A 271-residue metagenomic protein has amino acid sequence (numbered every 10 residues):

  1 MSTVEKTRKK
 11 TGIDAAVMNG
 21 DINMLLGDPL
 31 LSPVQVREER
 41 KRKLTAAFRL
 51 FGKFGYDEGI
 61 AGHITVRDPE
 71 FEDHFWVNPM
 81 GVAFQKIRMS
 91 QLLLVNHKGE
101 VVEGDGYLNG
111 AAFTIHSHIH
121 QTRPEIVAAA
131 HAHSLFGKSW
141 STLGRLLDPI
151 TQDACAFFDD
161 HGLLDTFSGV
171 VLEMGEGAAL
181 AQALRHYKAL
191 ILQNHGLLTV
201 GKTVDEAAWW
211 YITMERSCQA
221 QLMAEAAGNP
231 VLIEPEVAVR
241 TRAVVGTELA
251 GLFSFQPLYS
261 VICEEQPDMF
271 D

Functional and structural regions predicted by a protein language model:
S2-A47, K188-D271: A conserved C-terminal secondary-structure "cap"
G27, V34, K41-A130, G137-I150: An anion-binding catalytic pocket shared by soluble metabolic enzymes
R40-K43, I115, L172, E176-A179: Internal, well-ordered alpha-helical segments in soluble enzyme and binding-protein domains
V66, I119, H133, L180 (+2 more regions): Divalent metal-coordination and catalytic microenvironments
Q91-L93, Q152-C155, H186-L190: Short, flexible, solvent-exposed loop/turn segments with mixed acidic/basic and small polar residues
H116, G137, G177-A181, Y211: A general structural signal for well-ordered alpha-helical packing
L135-E176: Class I SAM-dependent methyltransferase SAM-binding "motif I" and its flanking Rossmann-like core
G162-T199: A contiguous binding-surface segment within folded domains or other stable secondary-structure elements
